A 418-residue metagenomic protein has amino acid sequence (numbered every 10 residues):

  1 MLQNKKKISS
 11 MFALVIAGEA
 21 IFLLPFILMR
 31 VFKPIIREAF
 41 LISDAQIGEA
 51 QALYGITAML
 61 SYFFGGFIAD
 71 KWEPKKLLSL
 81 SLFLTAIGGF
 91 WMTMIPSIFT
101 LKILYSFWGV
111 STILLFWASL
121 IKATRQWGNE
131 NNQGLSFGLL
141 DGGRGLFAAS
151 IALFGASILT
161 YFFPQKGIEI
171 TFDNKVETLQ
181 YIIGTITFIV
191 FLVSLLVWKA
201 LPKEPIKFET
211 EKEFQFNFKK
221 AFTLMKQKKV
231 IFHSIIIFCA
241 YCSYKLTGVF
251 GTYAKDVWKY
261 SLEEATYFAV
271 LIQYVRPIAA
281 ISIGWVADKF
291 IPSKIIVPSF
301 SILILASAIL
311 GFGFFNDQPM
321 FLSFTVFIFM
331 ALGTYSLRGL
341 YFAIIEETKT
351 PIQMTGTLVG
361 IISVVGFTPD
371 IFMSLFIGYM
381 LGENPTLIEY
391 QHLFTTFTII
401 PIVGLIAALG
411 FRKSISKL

Functional and structural regions predicted by a protein language model:
M1-K5, E204-H233: Juxtamembrane intracellular "pre-TM" segments in multi-pass secondary transporters
M29-K33, A152, K229-V270, A280 (+1 more regions): Extracytoplasmic gate region of multi-pass secondary transporters
S61-E73, A279-P292, L381-G382: Helix-to-loop junctions at the C-terminal end of transmembrane segments in multipass secondary transporters
K71-L82, D288-I302: Cytoplasmic membrane-interface "Motif A"-like loop-to-helix N-cap segments of 12-TM Major Facilitator Superfamily
F137-T160, S363-S374: Glycine-rich segments within core transmembrane alpha-helices of 12-TM secondary carriers
T160-P164, T187-F208, A407-F411: C-terminal membrane-cytosol helix-exit motif in multi-pass small-molecule transporters
S293-Y341: C-terminal transmembrane helical hairpin of 12-TM major facilitator-type secondary transporters
I352-P385: A late C-terminal transmembrane helix in Major Facilitator Superfamily
